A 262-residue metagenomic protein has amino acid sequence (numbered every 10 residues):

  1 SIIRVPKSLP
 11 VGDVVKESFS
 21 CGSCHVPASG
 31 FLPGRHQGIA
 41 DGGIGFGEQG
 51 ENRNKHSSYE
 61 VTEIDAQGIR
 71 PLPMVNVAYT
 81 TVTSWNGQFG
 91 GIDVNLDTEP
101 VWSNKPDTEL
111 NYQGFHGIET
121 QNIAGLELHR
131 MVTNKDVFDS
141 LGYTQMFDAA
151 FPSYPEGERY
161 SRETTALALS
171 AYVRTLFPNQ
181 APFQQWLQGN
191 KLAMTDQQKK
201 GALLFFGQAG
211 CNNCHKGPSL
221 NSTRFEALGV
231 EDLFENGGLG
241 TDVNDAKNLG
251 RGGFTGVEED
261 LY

Functional and structural regions predicted by a protein language model:
S1-Y262: Periplasmic c-type cytochrome electron-transfer domains
